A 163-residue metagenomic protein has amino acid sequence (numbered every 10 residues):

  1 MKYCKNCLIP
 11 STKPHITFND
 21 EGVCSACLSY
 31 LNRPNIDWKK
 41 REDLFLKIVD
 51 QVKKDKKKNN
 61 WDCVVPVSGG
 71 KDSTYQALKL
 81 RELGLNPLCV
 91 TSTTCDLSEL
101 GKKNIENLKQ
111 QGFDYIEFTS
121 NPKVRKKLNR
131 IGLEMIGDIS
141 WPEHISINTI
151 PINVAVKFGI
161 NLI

Functional and structural regions predicted by a protein language model:
Y3-I163: ATP-dependent adenylation/nucleotidyltransferase module used to activate substrates
